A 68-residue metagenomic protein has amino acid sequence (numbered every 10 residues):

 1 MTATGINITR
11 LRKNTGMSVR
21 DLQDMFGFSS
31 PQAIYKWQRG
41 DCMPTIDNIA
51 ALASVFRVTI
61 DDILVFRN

Functional and structural regions predicted by a protein language model:
M1-T15, M25: A short, Lys/Arg-rich alpha-helix, primarily the initiator
T2, N14, K36, S54 (+1 more regions): Short, charged recognition helix plus adjacent turn of helix-turn-helix-like nucleic-acid-binding domains
I6, M17, S29, P44-D47: Residue-level signal for the short linker/turn that defines the boundary of a DNA-recognition helix
T9, R20, A50: Residues within the helices of the helix-turn-helix
T15-M17, R57-V58: A short, glycine-centered helix-capping/turn motif at helix boundaries that positions DNA-contacting or catalytic
G16-K36: Short alpha-helical DNA-recognition segment
D47-D62: DNA major-groove recognition helix of helix-turn-helix/homeodomain DNA-binding modules
